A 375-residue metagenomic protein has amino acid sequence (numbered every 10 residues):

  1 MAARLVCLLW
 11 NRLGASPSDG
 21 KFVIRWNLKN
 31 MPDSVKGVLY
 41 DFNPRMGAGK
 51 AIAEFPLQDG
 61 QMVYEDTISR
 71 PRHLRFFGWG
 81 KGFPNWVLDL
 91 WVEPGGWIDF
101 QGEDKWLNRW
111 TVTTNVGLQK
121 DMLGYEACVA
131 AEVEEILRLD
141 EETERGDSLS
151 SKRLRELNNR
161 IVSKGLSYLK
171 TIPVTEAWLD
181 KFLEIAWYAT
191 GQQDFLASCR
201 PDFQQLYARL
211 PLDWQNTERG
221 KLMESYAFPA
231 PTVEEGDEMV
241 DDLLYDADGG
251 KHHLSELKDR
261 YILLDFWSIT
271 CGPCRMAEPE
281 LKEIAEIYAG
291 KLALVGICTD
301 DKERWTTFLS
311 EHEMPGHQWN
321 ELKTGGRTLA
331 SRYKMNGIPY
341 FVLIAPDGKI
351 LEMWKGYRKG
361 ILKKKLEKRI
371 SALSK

Functional and structural regions predicted by a protein language model:
L13-S163, S167: A non-transmembrane, solvent-exposed segment enriched in polar/low-complexity residues
S150-R153, T190-C199: Short coil/turn connectors between adjacent alpha-helices in alpha-solenoid helical repeat scaffolds
T171, T175, L212-G220: Short solvent-exposed coil/turn linkers within tandem alpha-helical repeat scaffolds
P173-T190: Amphipathic alpha-helical repeat scaffolds of TPR domains
K221-L254, G316-H317, S371-A372: N-terminal "domain-start" segment that seeds a small globular fold
Y245, V295, L309-D347: Short, internal strand/loop/helix patches that form the active-site neighborhood or redox-interaction surface
K258-D259, F266-E283: Conserved redox-active cysteine motifs that mediate thiol-disulfide chemistry, especially di-cysteine Cys-X(1-2)-Cys
G337-I338, P346-S374: Non-catalytic, surface beta->alpha helical segment in thiol-disulfide oxidoreductase systems
